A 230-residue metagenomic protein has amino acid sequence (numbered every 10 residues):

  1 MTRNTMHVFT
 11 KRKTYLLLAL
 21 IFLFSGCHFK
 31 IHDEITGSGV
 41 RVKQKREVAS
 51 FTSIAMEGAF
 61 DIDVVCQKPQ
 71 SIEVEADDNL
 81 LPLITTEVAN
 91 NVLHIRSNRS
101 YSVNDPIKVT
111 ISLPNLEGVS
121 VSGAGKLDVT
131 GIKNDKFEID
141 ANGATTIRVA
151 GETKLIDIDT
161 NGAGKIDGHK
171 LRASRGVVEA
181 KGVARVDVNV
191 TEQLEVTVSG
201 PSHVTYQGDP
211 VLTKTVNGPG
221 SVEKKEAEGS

Functional and structural regions predicted by a protein language model:
T2-S230: Intrinsically disordered, low-complexity terminal regions
